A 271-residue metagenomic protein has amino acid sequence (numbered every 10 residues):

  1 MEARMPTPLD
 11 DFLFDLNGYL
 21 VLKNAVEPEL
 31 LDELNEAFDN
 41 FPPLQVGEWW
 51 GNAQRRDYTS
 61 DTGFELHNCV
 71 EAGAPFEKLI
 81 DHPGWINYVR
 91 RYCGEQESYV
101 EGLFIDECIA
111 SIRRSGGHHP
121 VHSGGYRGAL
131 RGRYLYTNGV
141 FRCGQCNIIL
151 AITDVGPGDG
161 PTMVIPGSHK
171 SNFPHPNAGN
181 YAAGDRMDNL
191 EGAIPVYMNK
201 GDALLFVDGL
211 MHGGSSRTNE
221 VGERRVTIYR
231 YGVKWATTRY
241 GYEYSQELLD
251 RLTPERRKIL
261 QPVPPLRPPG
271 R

Functional and structural regions predicted by a protein language model:
E2-L16, K23-R133: Non-heme Fe(II)-dependent double-stranded beta-helix
V26-P28, A110-I112, V155-P157, H169-K170 (+2 more regions): Short, solvent-exposed loop/turn segments at secondary-structure junctions
L44, R55, H175-G179, K200-A203 (+1 more regions): Non-heme Fe(II)/2-oxoglutarate
R91-G102, F141-R142, I152-D159: Secondary-structure boundary elements
C108-A110, I148-L150, T227-Y231: A structural signal for short, well-ordered beta-strand segments
I112, S123-G125, C146, L150-D154 (+1 more regions): Short, structured patches in soluble enzyme cores that scaffold and shape functional sites
R131-N138, E191-G192: Short, P/G- and charge-enriched loop/turn segments at secondary-structure junctions
F141-Q145, D154-G213: Double-stranded beta-helix
